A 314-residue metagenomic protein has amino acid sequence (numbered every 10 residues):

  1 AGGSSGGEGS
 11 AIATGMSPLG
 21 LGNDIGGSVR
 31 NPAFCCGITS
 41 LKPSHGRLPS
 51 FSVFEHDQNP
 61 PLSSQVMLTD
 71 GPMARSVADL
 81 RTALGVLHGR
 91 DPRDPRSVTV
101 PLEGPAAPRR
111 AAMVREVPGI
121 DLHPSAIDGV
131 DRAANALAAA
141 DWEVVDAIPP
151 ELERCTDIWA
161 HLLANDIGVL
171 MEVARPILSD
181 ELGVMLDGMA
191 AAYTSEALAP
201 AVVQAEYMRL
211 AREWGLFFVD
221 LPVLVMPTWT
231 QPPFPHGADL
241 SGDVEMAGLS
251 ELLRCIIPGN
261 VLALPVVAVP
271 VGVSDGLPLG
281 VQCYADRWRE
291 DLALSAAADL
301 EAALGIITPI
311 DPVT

Functional and structural regions predicted by a protein language model:
A1-L84, N260-V261, P265-V273, L277-G280: Short glycine/serine-rich loop segments
P18-L19, P222-L224: Short, Asp-centered acidic motifs that coordinate Mg2+ and/or phosphate in catalytic or ligand-binding sites
K42-D128, R132, E151, L304-V313: A short helix-breaking turn/cap at a secondary-structure junction
P105-R110, V114, L162-G215, P227 (+1 more regions): Short helix-loop capping/hinge segments that flank enzyme active sites or metal/cofactor-binding pockets
P124-I148, M171-D180, A201-L221, L249-S250 (+1 more regions): Acyltransferase
A201-V202, P233-L253: Short, surface-exposed loop/helix-turn segments at secondary-structure junctions that function as lids/hinges flanking
E213-L216, E245-P270: Small-aliphatic-rich amphipathic alpha-helix that forms the alpha element of a beta-alpha
L279-R287: A short, well-structured catalytic beta-strand-centered motif of the EAL phosphodiesterase domain for c-di-GMP
